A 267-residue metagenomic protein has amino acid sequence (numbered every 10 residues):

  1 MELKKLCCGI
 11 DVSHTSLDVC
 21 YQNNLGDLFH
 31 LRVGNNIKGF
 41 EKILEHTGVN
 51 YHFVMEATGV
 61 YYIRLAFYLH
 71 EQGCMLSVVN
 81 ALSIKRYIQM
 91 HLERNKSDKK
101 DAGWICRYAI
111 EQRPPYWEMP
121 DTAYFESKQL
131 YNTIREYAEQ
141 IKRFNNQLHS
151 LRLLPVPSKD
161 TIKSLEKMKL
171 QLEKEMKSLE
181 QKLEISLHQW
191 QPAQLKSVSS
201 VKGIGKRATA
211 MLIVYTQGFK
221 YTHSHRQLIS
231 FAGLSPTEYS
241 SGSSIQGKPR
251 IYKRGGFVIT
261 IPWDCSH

Functional and structural regions predicted by a protein language model:
E2-Q22, I105: Gly/Thr-rich phosphate-binding beta-strand-loop-beta motif of the actin/hexokinase/Hsp70
L25-H52: Nucleic-acid-processing active sites and adjacent nucleic-acid-binding tracks, predominantly divalent metal-dependent
F29-H30, G73-A81: Short hydrophobic/aromatic-enriched beta-strand-loop microsegments
Y51-Y61: Short glycine-rich phosphate-binding loop at a beta-alpha junction
H70: Anion (oxyanion) recognition and catalysis
S77-S197: Long, charge-rich intrinsically disordered scaffolds of nucleic-acid metabolism proteins
Q194-Q217, L228: Helix-hairpin-helix
L212-H267: Phosphate-backbone recognition surface of nucleic-acid-processing proteins
